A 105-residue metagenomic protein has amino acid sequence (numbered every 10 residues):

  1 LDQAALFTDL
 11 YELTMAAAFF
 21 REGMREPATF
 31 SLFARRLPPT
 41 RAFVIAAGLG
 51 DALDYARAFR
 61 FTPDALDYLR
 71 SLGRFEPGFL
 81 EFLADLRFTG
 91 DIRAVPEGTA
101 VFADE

Functional and structural regions predicted by a protein language model:
L1-E105: Ordered alpha/beta subdomains of enzyme catalytic regions
